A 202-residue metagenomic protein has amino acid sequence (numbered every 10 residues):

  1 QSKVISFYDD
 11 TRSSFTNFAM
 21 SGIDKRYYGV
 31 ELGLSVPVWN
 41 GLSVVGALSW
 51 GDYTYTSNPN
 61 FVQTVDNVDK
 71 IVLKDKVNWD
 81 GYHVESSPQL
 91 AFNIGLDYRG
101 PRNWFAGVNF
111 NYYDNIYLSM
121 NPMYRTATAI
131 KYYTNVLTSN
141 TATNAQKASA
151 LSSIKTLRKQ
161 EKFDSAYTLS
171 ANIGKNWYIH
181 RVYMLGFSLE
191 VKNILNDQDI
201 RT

Functional and structural regions predicted by a protein language model:
Q1, N111-Y132, L137, T141 (+3 more regions): C-terminal beta-signal and adjacent terminal beta-strands/loops of Gram-negative outer-membrane beta-barrel proteins
Q1-S2, D52: Active-site/binding-pocket entry motifs
V4-F18, T56-D80, M120-L157, T202: Solvent-exposed loop segments that connect transmembrane elements
F18-P122: Gram-negative outer-membrane beta-barrel transporters
R26, P88, S165-Y167, Y183: Residue-level preference for beta-strand/loop junctions
L157-T168: Outer-membrane beta-barrel transmembrane domain signature
A171-I173: Short, basic/aromatic-rich helical patch in the C-terminal catalytic core of site-specific tyrosine
